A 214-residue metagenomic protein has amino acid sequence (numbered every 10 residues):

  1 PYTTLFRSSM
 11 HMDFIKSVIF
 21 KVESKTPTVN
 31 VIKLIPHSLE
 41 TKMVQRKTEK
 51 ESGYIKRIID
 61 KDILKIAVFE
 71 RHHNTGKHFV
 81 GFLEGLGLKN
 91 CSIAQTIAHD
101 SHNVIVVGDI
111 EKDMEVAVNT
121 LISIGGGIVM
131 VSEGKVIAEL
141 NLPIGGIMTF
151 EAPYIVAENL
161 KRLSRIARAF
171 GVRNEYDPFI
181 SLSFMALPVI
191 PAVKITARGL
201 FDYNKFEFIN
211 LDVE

Functional and structural regions predicted by a protein language model:
Y2-L5: Short, small-residue-biased leader/transition segments that mark boundaries at the very start of proteins
M10-K16, A152, D202: Short, solvent-exposed coil/turn linker segments
D13-D109, E115-V116, I122: Non-catalytic interaction/regulatory modules that flank or connect domains
L64, F82-S101, M114, V118 (+1 more regions): Catalytic centers of hydrolytic enzymes
